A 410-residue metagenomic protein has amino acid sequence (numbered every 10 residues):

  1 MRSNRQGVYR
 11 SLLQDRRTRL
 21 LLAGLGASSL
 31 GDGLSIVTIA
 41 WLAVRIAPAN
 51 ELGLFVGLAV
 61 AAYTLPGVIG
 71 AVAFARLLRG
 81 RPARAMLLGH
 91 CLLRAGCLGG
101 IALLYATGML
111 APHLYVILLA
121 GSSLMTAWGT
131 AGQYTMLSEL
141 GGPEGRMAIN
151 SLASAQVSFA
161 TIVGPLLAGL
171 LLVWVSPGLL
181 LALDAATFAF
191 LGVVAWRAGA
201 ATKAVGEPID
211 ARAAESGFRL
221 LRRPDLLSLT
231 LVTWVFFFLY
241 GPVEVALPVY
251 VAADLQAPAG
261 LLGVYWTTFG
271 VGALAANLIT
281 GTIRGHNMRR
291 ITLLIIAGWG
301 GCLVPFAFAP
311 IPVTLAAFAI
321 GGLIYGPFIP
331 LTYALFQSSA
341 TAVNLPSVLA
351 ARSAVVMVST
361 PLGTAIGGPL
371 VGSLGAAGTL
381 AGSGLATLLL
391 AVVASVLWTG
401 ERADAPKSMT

Functional and structural regions predicted by a protein language model:
M1-R19, A200-L231: Juxtamembrane intracellular "pre-TM" segments in multi-pass secondary transporters
L22, G26-I46, G53, V175-A182 (+3 more regions): A single, central transmembrane helix in multi-pass transporters
G26, C97, L110-W128, V313-P327: Hydrophobic core of transmembrane alpha-helices in multi-pass small-molecule transporters, especially MFS/SLC-type
T38-A47, A102-T107, V163-L183, A253-D254 (+1 more regions): Transmembrane alpha-helix termini and helix-breaking/packing motifs in multi-pass membrane transporters
I39, W128-G141, P327-A340: Intracellular juxtamembrane helix-capping segments at the cytosolic ends of symmetry-related transmembrane helices
G57-G96, G100-I101, L247-P248, A252-T410: C-terminal transmembrane bundle of multi-pass solute transporters/carriers
L118-F159: Cytoplasmic helix-loop-helix junction between adjacent transmembrane helices in 12-TM secondary transporters
T135-E139, L181-I209, H286, V396-K407: Helix-loop junctions on the cytosolic side of multi-pass membrane transporters, especially the intracellular loop
